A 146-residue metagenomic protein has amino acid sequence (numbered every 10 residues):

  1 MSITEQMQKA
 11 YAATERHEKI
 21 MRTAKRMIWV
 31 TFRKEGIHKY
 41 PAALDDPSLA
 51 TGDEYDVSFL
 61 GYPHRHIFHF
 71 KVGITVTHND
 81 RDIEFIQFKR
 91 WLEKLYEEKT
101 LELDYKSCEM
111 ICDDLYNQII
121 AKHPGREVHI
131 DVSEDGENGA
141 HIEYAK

Functional and structural regions predicted by a protein language model:
S2-K146: Charge-rich, low-complexity N-terminal segments
